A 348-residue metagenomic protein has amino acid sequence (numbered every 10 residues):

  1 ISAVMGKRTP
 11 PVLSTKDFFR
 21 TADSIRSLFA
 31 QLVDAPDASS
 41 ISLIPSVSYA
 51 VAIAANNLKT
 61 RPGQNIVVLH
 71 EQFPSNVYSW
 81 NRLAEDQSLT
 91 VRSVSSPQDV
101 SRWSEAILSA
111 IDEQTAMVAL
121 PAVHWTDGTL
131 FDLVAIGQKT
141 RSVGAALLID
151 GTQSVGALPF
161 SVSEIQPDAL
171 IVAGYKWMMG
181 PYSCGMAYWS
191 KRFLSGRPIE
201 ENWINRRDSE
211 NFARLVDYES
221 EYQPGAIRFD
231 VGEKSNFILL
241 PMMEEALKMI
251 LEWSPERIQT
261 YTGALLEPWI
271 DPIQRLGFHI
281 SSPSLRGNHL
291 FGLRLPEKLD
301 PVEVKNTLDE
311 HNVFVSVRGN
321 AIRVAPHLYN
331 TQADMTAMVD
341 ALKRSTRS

Functional and structural regions predicted by a protein language model:
I1-S348: Pyridoxal 5′-phosphate
